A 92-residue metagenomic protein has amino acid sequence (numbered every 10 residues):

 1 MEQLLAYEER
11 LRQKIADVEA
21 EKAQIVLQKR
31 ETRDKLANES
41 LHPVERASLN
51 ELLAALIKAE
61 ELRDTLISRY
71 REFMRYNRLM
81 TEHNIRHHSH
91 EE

Functional and structural regions predicted by a protein language model:
M1-Q3, H83-E92: Short acidic DE-rich linear segments
M1-V26: Short, charge/polar-rich alpha-helical segments
A6, E19, P43, S89-H90: Intrinsically disordered, low-complexity regulatory regions of eukaryotic regulatory proteins
Y7-E9, L27-R30, P43, E60 (+3 more regions): Intrinsically disordered, low-complexity regions enriched in serine, threonine, proline and polar/charged residues
D17, T32-K35, S68, M80: Intrinsically disordered, low-complexity repeat segments enriched in small/polar residues
A20-I57: Short E/K-rich amphipathic alpha-helical oligomerization segments
E21-K22, S48-M80: Amphipathic alpha-helical coiled-coil segments
E39-S40, R78, N84, H88: Short, flexible coil/linker elements and helix-boundary hinge sites characteristic of intrinsically disordered
